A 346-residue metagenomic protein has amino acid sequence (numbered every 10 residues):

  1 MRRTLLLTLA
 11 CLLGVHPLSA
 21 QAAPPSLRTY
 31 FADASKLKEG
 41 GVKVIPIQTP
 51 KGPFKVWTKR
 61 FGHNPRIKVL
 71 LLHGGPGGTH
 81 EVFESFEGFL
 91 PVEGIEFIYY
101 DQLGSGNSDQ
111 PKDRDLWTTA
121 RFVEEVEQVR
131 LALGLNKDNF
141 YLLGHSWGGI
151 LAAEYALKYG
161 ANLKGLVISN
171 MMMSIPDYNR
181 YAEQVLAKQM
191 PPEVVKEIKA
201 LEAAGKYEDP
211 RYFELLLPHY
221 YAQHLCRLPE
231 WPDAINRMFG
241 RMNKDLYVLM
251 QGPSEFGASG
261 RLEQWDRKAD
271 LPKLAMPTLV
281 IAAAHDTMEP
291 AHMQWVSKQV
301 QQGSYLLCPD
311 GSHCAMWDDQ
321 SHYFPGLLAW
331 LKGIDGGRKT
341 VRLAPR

Functional and structural regions predicted by a protein language model:
Y30-K55: N-terminal cap/lid segment of alpha/beta-hydrolase-fold proteins
K51-Q110: Conserved HGGG/HGGXW glycine-rich cap/lid loop of the alpha/beta-hydrolase fold
Y99-L143, W147: Active-site loop/oxyanion-hole signature of alpha/beta-hydrolase fold enzymes
D138-Y181: Conserved hydrolase catalytic core segment
L166-G205: Flexible "cap/lid" loop of the alpha/beta hydrolase fold
Q189, E193-M276: Alpha/beta-hydrolase
K268-G311: Conserved loop-alpha-helix segment in the C-terminal half of the alpha/beta-hydrolase fold that carries the catalytic
Q302-R346: Catalytic active-site module of serine/aspartate enzymes centered on a nucleophile-bearing elbow/loop
